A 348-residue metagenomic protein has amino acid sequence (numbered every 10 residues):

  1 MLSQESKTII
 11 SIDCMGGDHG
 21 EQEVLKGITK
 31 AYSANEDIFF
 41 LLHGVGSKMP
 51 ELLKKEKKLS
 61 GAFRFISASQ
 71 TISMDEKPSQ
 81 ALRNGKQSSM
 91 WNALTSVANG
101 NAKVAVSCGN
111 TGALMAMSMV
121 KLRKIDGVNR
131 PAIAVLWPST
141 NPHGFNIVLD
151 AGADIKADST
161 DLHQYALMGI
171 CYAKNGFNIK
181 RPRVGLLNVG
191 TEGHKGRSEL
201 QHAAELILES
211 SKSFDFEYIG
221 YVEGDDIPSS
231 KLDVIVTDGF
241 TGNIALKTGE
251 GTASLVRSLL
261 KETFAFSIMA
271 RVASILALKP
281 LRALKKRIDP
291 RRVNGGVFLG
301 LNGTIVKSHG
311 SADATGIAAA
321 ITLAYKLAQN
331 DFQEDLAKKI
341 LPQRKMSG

Functional and structural regions predicted by a protein language model:
M1-I12, D18-Q22, E51, E209-D215 (+2 more regions): N-terminal charge/polar-biased segments
D13, L42-H43, I66, S107-G109 (+6 more regions): Short beta-strand segments
G16, Q22-E23, N35, F39-L41 (+4 more regions): Glycine-rich phosphate/diphosphate-binding loop of Rossmann-like nucleotide-binding domains
D18-E76: N-terminal glycine-rich anion-binding loop in soluble enzyme alpha/beta folds
H19-V24, K86-G100, V104-S118, I125 (+7 more regions): Short glycine/serine/threonine-rich phosphate/pyrophosphate-binding segments that cradle anionic phosphate groups
K57-A102: Phosphate/nucleotide-donor binding subsite
K58-R64, F214-E217, L301-N302: A short helix-to-beta-strand connector/capping loop
M119-G144, V148, K231-I235, G239-S347: Glycine-rich phosphate/nucleotide-binding loop
